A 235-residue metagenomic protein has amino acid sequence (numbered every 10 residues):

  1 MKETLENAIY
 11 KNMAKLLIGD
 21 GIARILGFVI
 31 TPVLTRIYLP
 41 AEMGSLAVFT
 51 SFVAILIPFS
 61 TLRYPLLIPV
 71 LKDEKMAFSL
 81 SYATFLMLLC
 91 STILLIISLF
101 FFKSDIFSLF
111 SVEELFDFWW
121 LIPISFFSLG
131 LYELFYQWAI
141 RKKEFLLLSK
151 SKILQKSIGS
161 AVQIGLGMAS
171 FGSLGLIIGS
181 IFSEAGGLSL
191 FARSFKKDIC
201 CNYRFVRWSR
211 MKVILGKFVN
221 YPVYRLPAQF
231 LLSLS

Functional and structural regions predicted by a protein language model:
M1-I9, L146, S189-L234: Interhelical loop/hinge segments that connect adjacent transmembrane helices in multipass membrane
L5-L62, C90-S91, I96-F100, S125 (+5 more regions): Signature of the first transmembrane helix
I9-Y10, G44, K75-L89, L215 (+1 more regions): Interfacial transmembrane-helix starts/ends
G27, P58-M76, I140-R141, I199: Helix-loop junctions and terminal segments of transmembrane helices in multi-pass membrane transport/translocation
I37-P40, V112, K142, A169-S170: Helix-loop interface residues and adjacent transmembrane-helix termini in multi-pass membrane transporters, primarily
A47, F116-P123, K150-I199, V213 (+2 more regions): Hydrophobic alpha-helical transmembrane segments
I55-F59, S111-W138, S149-I153, S157 (+1 more regions): Alpha-helical transmembrane segments of multi-pass membrane proteins
L94-E113: Short membrane-interface helical motifs at transmembrane helix boundaries in multi-pass membrane transporters
